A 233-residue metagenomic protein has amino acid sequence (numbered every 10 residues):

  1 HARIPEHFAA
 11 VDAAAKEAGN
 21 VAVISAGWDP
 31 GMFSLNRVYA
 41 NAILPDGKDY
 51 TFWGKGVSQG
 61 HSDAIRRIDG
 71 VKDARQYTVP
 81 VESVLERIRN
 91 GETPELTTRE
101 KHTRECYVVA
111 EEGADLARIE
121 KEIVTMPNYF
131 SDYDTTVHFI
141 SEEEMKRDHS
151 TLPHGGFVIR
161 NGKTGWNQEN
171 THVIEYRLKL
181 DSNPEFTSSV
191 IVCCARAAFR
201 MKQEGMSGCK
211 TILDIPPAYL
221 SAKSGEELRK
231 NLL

Functional and structural regions predicted by a protein language model:
H1-I24: Rossmann-fold NAD(P)-binding glycine/threonine-rich loop
A2-I4, S25-S34, K55-Q59, P184: Gly/Ser/Thr-rich loops at beta-strand to alpha-helix junctions that form or flank small-molecule/cofactor-binding
K16-N41, I191: Short alpha-helices
A22-A26, F52, R75-Q76: General beta-strand structural signal in soluble alpha/beta enzymes
M32-K48, D63-D73, A197: Oxidoreductase and adenylate-handling cofactor-binding alpha/beta cores
N41-L44, K48-G54, E105-A110: Short beta-strand and adjoining strand-loop segment in the mid-core of the Rossmann-like NAD(P)-dependent dehydrogenase
V57-A195: C-terminal substrate-binding/catalytic lobe of Rossmann-fold NAD(P)-dependent oxidoreductases
Q168, H172-L233: NAD(P)-dependent Rossmann-like dehydrogenase/reductase catalytic/cofactor-binding core
